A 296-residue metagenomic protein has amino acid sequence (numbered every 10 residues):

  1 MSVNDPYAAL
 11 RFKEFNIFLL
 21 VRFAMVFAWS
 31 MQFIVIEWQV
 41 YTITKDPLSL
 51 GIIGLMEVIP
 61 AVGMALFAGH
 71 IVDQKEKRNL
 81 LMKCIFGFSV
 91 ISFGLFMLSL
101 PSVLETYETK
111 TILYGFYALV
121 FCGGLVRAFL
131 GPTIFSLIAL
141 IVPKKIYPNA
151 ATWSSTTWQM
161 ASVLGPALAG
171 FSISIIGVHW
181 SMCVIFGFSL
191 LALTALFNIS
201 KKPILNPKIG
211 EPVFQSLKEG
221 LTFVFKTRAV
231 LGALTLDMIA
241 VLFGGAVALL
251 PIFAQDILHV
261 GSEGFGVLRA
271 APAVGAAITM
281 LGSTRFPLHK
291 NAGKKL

Functional and structural regions predicted by a protein language model:
M1-F15, K201-T235: Juxtamembrane intracellular "pre-TM" segments in multi-pass secondary transporters
F23, Y107-F129, M238: Hydrophobic core of transmembrane alpha-helices in multi-pass small-molecule transporters, especially MFS/SLC-type
M31-V35, I175-C183, T222-M280: A single, central transmembrane helix in multi-pass transporters
G63-F67, Q74, L80, C84-V90 (+4 more regions): C-terminal transmembrane bundle of multi-pass solute transporters/carriers
F86-T109: C-terminal ends and interior cores of transmembrane alpha-helices in multi-pass membrane transporters/permeases
F96, Q159-G170, A248, M280: Glycine/proline-centered helix-kink
S102, I134-S136, L140, V178 (+2 more regions): Helix-loop junctions on the cytosolic side of multi-pass membrane transporters, especially the intracellular loop
L119-M160: Cytoplasmic helix-loop-helix junction between adjacent transmembrane helices in 12-TM secondary transporters
